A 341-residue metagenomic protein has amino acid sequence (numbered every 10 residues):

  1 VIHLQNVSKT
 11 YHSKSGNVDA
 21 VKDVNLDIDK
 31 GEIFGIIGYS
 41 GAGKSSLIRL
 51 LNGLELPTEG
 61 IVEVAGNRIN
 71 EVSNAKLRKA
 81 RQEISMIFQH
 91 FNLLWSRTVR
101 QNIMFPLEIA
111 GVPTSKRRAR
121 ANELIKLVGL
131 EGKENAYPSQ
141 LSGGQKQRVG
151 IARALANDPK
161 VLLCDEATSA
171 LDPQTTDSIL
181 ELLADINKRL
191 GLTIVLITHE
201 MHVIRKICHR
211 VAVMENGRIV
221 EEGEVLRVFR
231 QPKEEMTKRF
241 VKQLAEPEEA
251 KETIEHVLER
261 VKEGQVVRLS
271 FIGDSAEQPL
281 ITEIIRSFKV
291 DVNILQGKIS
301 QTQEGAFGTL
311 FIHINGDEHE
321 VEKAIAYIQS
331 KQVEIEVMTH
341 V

Functional and structural regions predicted by a protein language model:
V1-N187: ABC family nucleotide-binding domain
Q89, H199-E200: Conserved H-loop
G191-I197: Conserved H-loop
I204-K206: A short, surface-exposed alpha-helical micro-motif characterized by mixed small hydrophobic and charged/polar residues
E222-G223, Q231: ABC ATPase "signature
R230-V261, F288: C-terminal boundary and immediately downstream tail of ABC-type ATPase nucleotide-binding domains
L258-V341: Non-catalytic connector elements of ABC transporters
